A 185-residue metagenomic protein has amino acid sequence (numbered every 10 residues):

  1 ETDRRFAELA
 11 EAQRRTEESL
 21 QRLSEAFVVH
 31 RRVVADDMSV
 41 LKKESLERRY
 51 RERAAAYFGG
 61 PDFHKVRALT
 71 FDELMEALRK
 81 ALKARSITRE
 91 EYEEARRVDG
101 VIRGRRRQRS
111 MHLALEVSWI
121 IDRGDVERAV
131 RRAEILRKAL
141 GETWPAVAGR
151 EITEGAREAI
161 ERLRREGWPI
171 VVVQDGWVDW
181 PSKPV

Functional and structural regions predicted by a protein language model:
E1-Y57: Amphipathic, low-proline, heptad-repeat alpha-helices and/or compositionally biased low-complexity charged/polar-rich
A54, V98-D125, A129-E134: Conserved catalytic cores of phosphodiester-cleaving nucleases, focusing on short active-site segments
A54-V66: Intrinsically disordered, low-complexity regions enriched in Ser/Thr/Pro/Gly and simple repeats
K65-Q108: Active-site metal-binding core of divalent-cation-utilizing nuclease and nuclease-like domains
H112-L113, T143-V147: Hydrophobic beta-strand segments of well-ordered beta-sheets in folded domains
E134-E142: Arginine/glycine-rich "motif VI" loop of SF2 helicases in the C-terminal RecA-like domain
A146-V185: Domain-level recognition of nuclease-like catalytic cores that cleave nucleotide substrates
